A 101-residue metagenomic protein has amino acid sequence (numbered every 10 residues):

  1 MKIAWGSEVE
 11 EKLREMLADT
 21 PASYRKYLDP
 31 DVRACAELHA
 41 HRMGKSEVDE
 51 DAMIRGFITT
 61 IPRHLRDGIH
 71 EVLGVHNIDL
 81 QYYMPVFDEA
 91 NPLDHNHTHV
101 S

Functional and structural regions predicted by a protein language model:
M1-S101: Non-catalytic accessory segments flanking P-loop/AAA+ NTPase cores
